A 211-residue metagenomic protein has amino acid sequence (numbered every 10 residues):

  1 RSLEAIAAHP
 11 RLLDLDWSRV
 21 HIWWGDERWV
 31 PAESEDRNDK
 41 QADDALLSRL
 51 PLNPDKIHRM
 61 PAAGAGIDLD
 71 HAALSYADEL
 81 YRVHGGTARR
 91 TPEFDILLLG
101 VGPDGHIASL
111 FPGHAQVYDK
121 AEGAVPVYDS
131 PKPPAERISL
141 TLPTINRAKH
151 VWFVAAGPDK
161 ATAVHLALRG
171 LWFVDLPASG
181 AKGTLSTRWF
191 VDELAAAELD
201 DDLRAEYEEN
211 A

Functional and structural regions predicted by a protein language model:
R1-L12: Glycine-rich N-terminal segment of FAD-binding domains in flavoprotein oxidoreductases, spanning the beta-loop-helix
R1-S2, L80-F111: A glycine-rich beta-strand to alpha-helix segment that forms a phosphate/ribose-binding loop at ligand/cofactor sites
L12-H21, L50-L52, Q116-V117, P143-A148 (+1 more regions): Short, conserved loop/helix-junction motifs that constitute active-site signature segments in enzyme catalytic cores
L13-D95, E209-A211: Ligand-binding beta-strand-loop-alpha-helix segment within the catalytic cores of soluble metabolic enzymes
P31-E33, D68, D104-F111, V117-D119 (+2 more regions): Short acidic/glycine-rich loop or secondary-structure boundary segments that cap or lie
I96-P143: Class I SAM-dependent methyltransferase SAM-binding "motif I" and its flanking Rossmann-like core
P143, K149-A211: ATP/nucleoside-binding phosphotransfer catalytic cores, i.e., glycine-rich phosphate-binding loops
